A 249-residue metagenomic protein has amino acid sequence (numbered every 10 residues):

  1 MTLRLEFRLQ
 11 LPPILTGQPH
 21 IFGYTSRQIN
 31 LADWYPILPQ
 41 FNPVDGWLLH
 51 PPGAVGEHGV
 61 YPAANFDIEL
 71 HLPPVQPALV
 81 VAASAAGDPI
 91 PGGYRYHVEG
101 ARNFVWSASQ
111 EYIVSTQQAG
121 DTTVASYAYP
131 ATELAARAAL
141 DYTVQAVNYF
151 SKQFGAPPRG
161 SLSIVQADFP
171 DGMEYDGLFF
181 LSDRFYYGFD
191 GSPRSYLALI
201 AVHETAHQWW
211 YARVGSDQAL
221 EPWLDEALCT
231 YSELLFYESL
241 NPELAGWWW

Functional and structural regions predicted by a protein language model:
M1-T2, V81-A83, H203, E243-W249: Short, intrinsically disordered, charge-balanced linker/junction segments flanking boundaries in proteins
L3-S107, E111: Extended, low-hydrophobicity, Ser/Thr/Pro/Gly-biased non-transmembrane segments
F7, P62-A64, A146, G177 (+1 more regions): Generic hydrophobic, aliphatic-rich segments that mediate packing or membrane embedding
P12-T16, D171-Y175, F236-E243: Secretory-pathway/luminal and periplasmic proteins that interact with or process carbohydrate-rich
Q18-F22, S161-I164, E221, P242-W249: Short, glycine/acidic-rich hinge or "gate" loops at secondary-structure transitions that mediate conformational
I68, R95, Y112-Q208, A212-P222 (+2 more regions): Juxtacatalytic substrate-recognition/specificity segment
E226-W249: Acidic/His/Gly-enriched intrinsically disordered linker/tail segments that often contain short helix/coil "MoRF-like"
